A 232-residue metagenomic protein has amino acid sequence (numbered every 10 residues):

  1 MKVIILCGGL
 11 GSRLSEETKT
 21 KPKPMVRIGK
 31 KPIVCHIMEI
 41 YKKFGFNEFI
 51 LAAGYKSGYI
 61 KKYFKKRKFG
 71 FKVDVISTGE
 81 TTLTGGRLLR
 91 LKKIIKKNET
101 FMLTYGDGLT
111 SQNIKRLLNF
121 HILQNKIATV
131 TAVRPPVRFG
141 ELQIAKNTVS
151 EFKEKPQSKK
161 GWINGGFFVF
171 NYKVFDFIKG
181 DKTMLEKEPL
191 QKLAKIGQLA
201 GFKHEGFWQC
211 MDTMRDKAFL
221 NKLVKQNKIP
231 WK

Functional and structural regions predicted by a protein language model:
K2-I5, R13, R27, K31-Y105 (+3 more regions): Conserved N-terminal catalytic core of the sugar/cofactor nucleotidyltransferase
L10, K21, K56, P135 (+1 more regions): A generic "binding-loop/recognition-motif" signal
E16-K19: Conserved catalytic-core motifs of eukaryotic protein kinase domains, centered on the activation segment
M25, V75-I76, A128, F152 (+1 more regions): Generic preference for hydrophobic
V34, I60, L91, D107 (+4 more regions): Residue-level signal for inorganic ion chemistry
K42, I50, I94-E99, T110-T148: Basic phosphate/pyrophosphate-binding loop/patch that engages nucleotide-derived ligands
F101-M102, L109, K115-I122, P135-V137 (+1 more regions): Catalytic-core segments of class I nucleotidyltransferases/pyrophosphorylases that form NMP-activated intermediates
